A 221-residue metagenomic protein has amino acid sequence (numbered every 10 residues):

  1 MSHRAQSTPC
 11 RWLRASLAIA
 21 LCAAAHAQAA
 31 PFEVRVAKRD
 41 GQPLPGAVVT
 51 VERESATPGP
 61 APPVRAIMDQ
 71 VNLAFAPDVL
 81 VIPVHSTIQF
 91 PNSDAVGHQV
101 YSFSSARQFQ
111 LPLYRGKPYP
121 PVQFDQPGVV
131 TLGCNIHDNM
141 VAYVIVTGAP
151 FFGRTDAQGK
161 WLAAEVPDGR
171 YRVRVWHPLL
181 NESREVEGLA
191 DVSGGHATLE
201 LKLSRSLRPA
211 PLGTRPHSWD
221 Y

Functional and structural regions predicted by a protein language model:
S2-S16: Bacterial N-terminal signal peptides that target proteins for export
S7, A23-A30: Extreme N-terminus of proteins, especially the signal/transit-peptide cleavage junction and the first residues
T8-C10, A20, L132: Secreted/extracellular small peptides and ectodomain modules produced from precursors
R14-A24: Bacterial N-terminal signal peptides
Q28-Y221: Extracytoplasmic copper-binding redox domains, predominantly the cupredoxin/blue-copper superfamily
